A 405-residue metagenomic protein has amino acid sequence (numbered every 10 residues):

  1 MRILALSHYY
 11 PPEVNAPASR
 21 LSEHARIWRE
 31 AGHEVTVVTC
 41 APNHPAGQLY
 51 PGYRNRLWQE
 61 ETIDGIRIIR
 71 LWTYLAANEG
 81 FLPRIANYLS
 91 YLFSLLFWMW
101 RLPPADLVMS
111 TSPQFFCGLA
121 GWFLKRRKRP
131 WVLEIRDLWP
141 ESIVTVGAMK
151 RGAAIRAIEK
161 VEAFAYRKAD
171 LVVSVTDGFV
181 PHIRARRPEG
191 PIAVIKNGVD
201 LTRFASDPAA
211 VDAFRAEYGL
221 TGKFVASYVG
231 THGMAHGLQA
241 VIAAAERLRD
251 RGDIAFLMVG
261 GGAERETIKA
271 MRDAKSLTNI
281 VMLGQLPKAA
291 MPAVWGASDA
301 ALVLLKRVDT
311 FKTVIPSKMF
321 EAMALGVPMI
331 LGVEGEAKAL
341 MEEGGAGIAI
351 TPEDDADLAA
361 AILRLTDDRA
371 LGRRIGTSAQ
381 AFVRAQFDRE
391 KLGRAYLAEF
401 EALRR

Functional and structural regions predicted by a protein language model:
M1-D64, D250: N-terminal subdomain of nucleotide-sugar transferases
A31, L96-F97, P103, F116-R127 (+1 more regions): Membrane-proximal helix-turn-helix segments that form the acceptor-binding/catalytic region of lipid-linked
P51-W58, A205-G219: A short helix/loop element that forms part of the nucleotide-sugar donor recognition site in Leloir-type
G178, G198: Carbohydrate-associated surface elements
L220-H236, I242-E246, L257: Conserved donor-binding/catalytic core segment of Leloir-type glycosyltransferases
V259-G260, E266-A293: Nucleotide-activated donor-binding/catalytic signature segment of Leloir-type glycosyltransferases, i.e., the conserved
A300-V303, E321-G332: Short hydrophobic beta-strand element within catalytic cores of glycosyltransferases and related nucleotide-activated
E343, I348-D355, R364-R369: Conserved acidic donor-binding segment of nucleotide-sugar-dependent glycosyltransferases
